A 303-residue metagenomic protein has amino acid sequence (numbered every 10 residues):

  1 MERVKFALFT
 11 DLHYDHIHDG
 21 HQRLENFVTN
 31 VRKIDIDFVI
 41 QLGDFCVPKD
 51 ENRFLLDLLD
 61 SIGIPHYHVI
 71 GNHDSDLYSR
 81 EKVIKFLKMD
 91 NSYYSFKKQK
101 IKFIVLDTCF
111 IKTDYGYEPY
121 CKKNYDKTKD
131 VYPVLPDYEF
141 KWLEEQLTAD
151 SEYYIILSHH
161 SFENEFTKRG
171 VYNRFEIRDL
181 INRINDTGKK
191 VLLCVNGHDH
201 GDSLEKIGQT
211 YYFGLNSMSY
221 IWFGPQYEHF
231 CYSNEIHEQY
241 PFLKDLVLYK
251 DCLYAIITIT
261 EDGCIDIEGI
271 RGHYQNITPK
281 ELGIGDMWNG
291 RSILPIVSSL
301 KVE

Functional and structural regions predicted by a protein language model:
M1, E238-E303: A short C-terminal boundary segment appended to hydrolase-like catalytic domains
M1-L56: N-terminal active-site segment of His-dependent metallophosphoesterases
V4, D37, Y93, K100-I101 (+1 more regions): Alpha/beta-hydrolase fold active-site loops
A7-T10, F38-D44, H66-N72, I155-H159 (+2 more regions): Active-site neighborhood of phospho(di)ester-bond hydrolases with catalytic His/Asp-centered motifs
L12-D15, F45-P48, N72-D76, C109-K112 (+4 more regions): Solvent-exposed loop/turn segments at secondary-structure junctions within structured extracellular/periplasmic domains
H18-H21, E81, F166-G170: Short, solvent-exposed loop/turn segments at secondary-structure boundaries
D50-E145, E176-V191, E205-K244, L253-I259: Extended active-site neighborhood of metal-dependent phosphoesterases/phosphodiesterases
E145-F166: Short acidic, glycine-rich surface-loop motifs adjacent to enzyme active sites
